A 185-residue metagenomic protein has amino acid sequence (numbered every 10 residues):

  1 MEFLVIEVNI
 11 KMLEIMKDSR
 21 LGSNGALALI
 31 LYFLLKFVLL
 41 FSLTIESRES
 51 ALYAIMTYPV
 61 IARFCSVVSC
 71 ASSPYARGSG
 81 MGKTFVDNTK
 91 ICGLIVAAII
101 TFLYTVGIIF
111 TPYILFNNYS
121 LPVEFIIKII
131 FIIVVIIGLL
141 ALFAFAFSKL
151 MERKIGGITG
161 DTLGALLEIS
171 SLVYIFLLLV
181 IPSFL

Functional and structural regions predicted by a protein language model:
M1-S23: Aspartate-rich (DDxxD/NDxxD/DxxxD) Mg2+/diphosphate-binding motifs and their adjoining helix-loop segments
V8, G25-L185: Hydrophobic alpha-helical transmembrane segments
